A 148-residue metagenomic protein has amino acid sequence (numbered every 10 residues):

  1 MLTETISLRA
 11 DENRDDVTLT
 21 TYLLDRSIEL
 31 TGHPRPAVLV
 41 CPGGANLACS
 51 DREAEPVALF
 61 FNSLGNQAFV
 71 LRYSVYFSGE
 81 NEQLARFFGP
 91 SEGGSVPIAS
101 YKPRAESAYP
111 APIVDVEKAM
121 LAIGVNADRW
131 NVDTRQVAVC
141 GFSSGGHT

Functional and structural regions predicted by a protein language model:
M1-H33, Y109: N-terminal cap/lid segment of alpha/beta-hydrolase-fold proteins
P34-G43: Short beta-strand element of the alpha/beta-hydrolase
R35-P36, G65-N66, R135-Q136: Loop/turn elements at helix/coil->beta-strand transitions in domains of secreted/extracellular proteins
A45, V75-F77: Alpha/beta-hydrolase active-site loop signature
D51-F69, S78: Short amphipathic alpha-helix adjacent to the substrate-entry channel of hydrolases
S78-E80, A85: Generic structural signal for helix capping and beta-alpha/helix-loop junctions
F88-D115, A119-V139, S143: Gly/Ser-rich "nucleophile elbow"/oxyanion-hole loop immediately N-terminal to the catalytic nucleophile in hydrolases
